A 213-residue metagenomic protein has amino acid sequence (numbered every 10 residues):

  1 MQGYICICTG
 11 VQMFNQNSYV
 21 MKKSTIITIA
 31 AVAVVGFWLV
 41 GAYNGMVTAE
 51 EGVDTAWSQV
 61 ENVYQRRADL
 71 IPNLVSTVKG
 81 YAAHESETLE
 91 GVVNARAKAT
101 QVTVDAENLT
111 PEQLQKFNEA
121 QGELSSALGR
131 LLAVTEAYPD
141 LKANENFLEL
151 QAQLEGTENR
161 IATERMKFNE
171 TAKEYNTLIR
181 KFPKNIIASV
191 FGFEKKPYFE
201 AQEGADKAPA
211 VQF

Functional and structural regions predicted by a protein language model:
G3-T9, F14-F213: A helix-centric hydrophobic-segment signal that preferentially recognizes long, alpha-helical stretches used
